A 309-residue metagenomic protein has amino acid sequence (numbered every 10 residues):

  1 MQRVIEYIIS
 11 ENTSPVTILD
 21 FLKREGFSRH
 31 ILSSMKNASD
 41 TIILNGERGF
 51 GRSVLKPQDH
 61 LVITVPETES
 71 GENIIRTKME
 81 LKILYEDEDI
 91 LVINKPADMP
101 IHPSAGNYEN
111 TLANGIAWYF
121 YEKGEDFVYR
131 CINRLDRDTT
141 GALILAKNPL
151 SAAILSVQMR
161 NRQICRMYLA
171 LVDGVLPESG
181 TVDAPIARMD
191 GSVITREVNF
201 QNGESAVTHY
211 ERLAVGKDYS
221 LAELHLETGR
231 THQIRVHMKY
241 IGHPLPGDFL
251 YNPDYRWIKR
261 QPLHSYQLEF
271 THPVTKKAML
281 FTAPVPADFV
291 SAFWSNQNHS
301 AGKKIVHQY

Functional and structural regions predicted by a protein language model:
M1-Y309: RNA pseudouridine synthases
